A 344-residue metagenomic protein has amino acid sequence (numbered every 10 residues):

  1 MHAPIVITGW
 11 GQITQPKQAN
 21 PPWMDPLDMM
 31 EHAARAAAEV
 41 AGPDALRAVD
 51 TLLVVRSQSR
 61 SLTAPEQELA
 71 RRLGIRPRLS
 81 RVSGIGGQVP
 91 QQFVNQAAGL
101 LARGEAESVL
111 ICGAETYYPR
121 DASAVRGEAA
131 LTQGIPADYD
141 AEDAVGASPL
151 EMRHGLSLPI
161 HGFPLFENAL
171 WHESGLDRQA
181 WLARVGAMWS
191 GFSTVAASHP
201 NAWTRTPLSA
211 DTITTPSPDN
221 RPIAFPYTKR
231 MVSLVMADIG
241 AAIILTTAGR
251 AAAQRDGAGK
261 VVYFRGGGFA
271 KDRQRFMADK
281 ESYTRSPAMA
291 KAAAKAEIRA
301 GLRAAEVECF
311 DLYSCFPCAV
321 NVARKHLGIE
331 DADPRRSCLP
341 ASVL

Functional and structural regions predicted by a protein language model:
M1-G84, G99-A106, L110-I243, T247-R250 (+1 more regions): Conserved "HGTGT" condensation-loop signature of ketosynthase/thiolase-family condensing enzymes that catalyze
Q88: Residue-level signal for the nucleotide or nucleotide-sugar donor/cofactor binding architecture
Q91-G99: Conserved phosphate-binding catalytic cores of ATP/NTP-utilizing and phosphoryl-transfer enzymes
